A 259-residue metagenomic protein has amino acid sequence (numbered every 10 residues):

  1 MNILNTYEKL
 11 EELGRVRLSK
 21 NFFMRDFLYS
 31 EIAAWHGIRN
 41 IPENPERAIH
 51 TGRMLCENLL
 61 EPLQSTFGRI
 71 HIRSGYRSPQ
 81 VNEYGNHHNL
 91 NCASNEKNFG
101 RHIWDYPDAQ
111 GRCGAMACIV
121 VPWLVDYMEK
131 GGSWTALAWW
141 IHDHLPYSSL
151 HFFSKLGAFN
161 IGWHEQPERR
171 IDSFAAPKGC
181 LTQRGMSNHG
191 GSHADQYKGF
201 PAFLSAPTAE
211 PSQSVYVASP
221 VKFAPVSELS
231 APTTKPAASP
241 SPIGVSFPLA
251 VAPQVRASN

Functional and structural regions predicted by a protein language model:
M1-E12, S65-G68, A252-Q254: Internal hydrophobic scaffold segments of catalytic domains
N2-N44: N-terminal, Lys/Arg- and Ser/Thr-rich interaction peptides
G14-R17, I32, N89, H142-L145 (+1 more regions): Generic secondary-structure transition motif, activating predominantly at the C-termini of alpha-helices
R15-V16, K20-F22, L28, R69 (+3 more regions): Short linear sequence motifs
R17, R25, P79, D126-M128 (+1 more regions): A broad, structure-centric signal for solvent-exposed, well-ordered loop/edge residues that line or flank functional
S19-R25, E43-A48, M54-E57, N188 (+1 more regions): Proteins with a high burden of low-complexity, intrinsically disordered sequence enriched in S/T/G/P/A and R, requiring
Y29-H142: Cell-envelope/glycan interface and biosynthesis
I103-N259: Catalytic cores and adjacent binding grooves of peptidoglycan-active enzymes
